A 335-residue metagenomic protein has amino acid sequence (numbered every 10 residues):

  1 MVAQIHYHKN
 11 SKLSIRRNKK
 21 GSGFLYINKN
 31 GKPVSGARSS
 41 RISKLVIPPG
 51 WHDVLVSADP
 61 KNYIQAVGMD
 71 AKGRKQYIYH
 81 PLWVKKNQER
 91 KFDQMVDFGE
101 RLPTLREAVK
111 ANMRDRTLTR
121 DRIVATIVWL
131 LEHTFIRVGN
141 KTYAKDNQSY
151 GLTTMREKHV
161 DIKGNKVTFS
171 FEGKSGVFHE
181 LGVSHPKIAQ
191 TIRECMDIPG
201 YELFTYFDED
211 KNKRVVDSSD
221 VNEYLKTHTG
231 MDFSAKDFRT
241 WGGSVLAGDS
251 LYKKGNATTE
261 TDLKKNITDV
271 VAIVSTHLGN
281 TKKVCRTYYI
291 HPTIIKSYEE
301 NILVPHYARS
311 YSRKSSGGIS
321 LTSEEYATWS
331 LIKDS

Functional and structural regions predicted by a protein language model:
M1-Y150, T154-I267, V271-L278, C285-T287 (+1 more regions): A positively charged, amphipathic N-terminal helix/segment that binds anionic biomolecules
T261-S335: Acidic, low-complexity interaction regions
